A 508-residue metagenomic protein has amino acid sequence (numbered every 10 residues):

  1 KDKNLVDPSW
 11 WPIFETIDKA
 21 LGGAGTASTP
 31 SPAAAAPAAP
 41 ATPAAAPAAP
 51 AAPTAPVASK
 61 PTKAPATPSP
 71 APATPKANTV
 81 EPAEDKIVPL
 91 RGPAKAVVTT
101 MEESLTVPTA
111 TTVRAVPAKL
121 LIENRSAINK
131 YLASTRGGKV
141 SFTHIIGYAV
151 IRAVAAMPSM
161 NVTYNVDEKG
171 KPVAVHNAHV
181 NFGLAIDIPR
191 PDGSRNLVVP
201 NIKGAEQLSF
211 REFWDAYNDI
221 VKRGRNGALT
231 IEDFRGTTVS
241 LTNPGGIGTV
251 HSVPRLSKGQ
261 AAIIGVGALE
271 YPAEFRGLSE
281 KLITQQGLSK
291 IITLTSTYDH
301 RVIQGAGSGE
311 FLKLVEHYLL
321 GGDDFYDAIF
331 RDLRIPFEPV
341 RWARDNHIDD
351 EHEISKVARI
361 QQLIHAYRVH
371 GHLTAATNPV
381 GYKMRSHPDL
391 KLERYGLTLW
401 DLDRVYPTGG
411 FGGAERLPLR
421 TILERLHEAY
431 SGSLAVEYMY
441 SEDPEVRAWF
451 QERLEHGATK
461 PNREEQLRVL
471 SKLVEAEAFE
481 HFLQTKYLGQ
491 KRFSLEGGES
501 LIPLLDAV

Functional and structural regions predicted by a protein language model:
K1-P56, N346, D350, I354-H370 (+3 more regions): Intrinsic-disorder/low-complexity detector
L5, K19, G23, T99 (+5 more regions): Short helix-loop boundary/capping segments at the starts of domains
V6-S9, P93, V97, N124 (+10 more regions): General structural feature for long, well-ordered alpha-helical segments within catalytic domains of soluble enzymes
S9, T42, A52-D349, E353-K356: C-terminal catalytic/motor cores of large multi-domain enzyme assemblies
D18, A133, A155, R368 (+1 more regions): Hydrophobic/aromatic-lined pockets within catalytic cores
A27, A343-L501: Extended, charge-enriched "interface" segments that sit outside catalytic cores
A94-T99, A118, R190-P191, L282 (+2 more regions): Structured alpha-helical segments in the cores of large, soluble enzyme domains
D219, L363, L504-V508: Short, hydrophobic/aromatic alpha-helical segments in well-folded domains
